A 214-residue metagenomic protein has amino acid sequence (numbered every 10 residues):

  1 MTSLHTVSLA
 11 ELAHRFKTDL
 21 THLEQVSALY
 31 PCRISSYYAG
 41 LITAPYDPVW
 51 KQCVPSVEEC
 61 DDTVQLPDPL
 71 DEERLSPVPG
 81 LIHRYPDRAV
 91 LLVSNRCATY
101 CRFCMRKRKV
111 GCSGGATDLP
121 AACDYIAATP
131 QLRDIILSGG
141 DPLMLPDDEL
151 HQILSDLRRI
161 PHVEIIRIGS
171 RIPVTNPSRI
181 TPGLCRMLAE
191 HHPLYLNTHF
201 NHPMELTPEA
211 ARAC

Functional and structural regions predicted by a protein language model:
M1-R84: Flexible, acidic/Gly-rich N-terminal and inter-domain linker regions that tether and position cofactor-handling modules
V26, A89, D141-P142: Conserved aromatic-histidine-acidic binding/catalytic patches
P31-C32, P77-R106: N-terminal pre-triad scaffold of radical SAM enzymes
E73-R74, Y85, T117-D118, E149 (+1 more regions): Short secondary-structure boundary/capping elements
C104-A116: Iron-sulfur (Fe-S) cluster-binding segments and ferredoxin-like electron-carrier domains, especially [2Fe-2S]
P120-D134, L143-C214: Conserved AdoMet/S-adenosylmethionine-binding subsite of the radical SAM
I136-S138: Eukaryotic intrinsically disordered, low-complexity regions
